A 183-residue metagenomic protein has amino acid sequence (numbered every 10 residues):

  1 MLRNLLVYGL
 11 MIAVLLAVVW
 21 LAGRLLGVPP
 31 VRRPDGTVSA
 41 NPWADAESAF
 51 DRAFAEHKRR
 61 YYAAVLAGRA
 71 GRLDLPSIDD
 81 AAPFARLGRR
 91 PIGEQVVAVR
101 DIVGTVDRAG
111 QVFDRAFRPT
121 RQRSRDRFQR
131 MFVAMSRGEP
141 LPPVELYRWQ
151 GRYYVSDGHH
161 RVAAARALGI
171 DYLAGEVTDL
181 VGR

Functional and structural regions predicted by a protein language model:
R3-G9, V14-A167: Short, charged/polar connector segments at secondary-structure boundaries
A167-L168, T178: Short alpha-helical scaffold segments that flank and stabilize functional sites
I170-Y172: Ligand-binding loop in jelly-roll beta-barrel domains
G175-R183: Long, charge-dense
